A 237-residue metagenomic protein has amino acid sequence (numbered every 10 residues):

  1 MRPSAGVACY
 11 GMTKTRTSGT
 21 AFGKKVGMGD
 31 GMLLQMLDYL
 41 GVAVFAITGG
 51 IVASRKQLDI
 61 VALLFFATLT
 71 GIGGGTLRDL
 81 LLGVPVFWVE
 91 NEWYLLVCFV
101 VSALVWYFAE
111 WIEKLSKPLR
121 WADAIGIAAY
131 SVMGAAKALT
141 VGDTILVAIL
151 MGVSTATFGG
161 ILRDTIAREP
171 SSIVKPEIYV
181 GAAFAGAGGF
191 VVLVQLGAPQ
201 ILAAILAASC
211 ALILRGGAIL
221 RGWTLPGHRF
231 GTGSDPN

Functional and structural regions predicted by a protein language model:
G27-M28, W223-N237: Intrinsically disordered, low-complexity non-transmembrane regions of multi-pass membrane transporters
M28-L34, L80-V89, M133-V147, V192-A203: Helix-coil boundary and interhelical linker segments in multi-pass alpha-helical membrane proteins
G31-V42, F87-V100, T144-A156: Structural signature of hydrophobic alpha-helical transmembrane segments
I47-K56, D79, A103-S116, I161-S172 (+1 more regions): C-terminal ends of transmembrane helices
V61-L69, N91-L95, S116-I127, M151 (+1 more regions): Cytoplasmic-side transmembrane-helix entry/capping segments in multi-pass membrane proteins
A67-G75, C98, D123-A136, I178-V191 (+1 more regions): Small-residue-rich segments of transmembrane alpha-helices in multi-pass membrane proteins, especially helix faces
V100-A138: Ordered, amphipathic secondary-structure segments that act as subunit-interaction surfaces in large macromolecular
